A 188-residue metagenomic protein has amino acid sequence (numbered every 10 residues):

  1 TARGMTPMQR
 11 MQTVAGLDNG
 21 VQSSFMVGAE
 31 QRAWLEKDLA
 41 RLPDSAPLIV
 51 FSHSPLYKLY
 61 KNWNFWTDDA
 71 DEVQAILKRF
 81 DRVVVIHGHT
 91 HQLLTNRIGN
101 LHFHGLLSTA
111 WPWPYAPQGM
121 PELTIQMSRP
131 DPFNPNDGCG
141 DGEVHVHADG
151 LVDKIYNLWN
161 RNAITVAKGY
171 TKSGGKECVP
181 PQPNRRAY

Functional and structural regions predicted by a protein language model:
T1-V27, W113-P132, K168: Acidic/histidine-rich helix-loop elements that form or flank divalent-metal/phosphate-binding sites at the catalytic
R3-H102: His/acidic metal-ligating clusters that form di-metal
I76, L94-Y188: Binuclear metal-dependent phosphoesterase catalytic core
